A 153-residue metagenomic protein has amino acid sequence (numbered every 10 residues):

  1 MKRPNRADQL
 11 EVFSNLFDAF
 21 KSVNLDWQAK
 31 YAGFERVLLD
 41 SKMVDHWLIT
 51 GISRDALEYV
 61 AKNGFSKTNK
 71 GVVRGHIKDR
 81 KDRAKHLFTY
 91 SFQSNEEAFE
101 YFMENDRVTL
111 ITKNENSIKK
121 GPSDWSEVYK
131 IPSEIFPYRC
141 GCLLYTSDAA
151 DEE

Functional and structural regions predicted by a protein language model:
M1-G71: Amphipathic alpha-helical interface segments
F20, S41, G51, K81 (+2 more regions): Generic structural signal for hydrophobic core residues of well-folded globular domains
S66-M103: Histidine-centered nuclease catalytic patch
K78, E115, A150: Anionic group-transfer/hydrolysis microenvironments
F102-V128: Short Cys/His-centered divalent metal-binding micro-motifs
S126-P137: Short cysteine/histidine-rich metal-coordination sites, predominantly Zn2+-binding motifs
Y138-L144: Amphipathic, Lys/Arg-enriched alpha-helical patches that create a basic surface for binding polyanionic ligands
Y145-E153: Conserved small/polar residues in nucleotide/adenosyl-binding loops
